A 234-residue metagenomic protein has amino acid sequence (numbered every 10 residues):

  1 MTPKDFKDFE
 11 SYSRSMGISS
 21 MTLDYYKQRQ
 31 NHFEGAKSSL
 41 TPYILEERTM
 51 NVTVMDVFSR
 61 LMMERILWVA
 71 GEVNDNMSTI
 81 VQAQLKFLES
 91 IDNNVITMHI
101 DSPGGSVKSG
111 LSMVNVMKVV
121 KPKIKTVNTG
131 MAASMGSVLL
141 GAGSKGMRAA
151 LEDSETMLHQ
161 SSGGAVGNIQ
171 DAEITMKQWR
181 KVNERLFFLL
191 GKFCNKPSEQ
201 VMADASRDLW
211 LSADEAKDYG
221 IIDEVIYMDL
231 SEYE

Functional and structural regions predicted by a protein language model:
M1-E234: Terminal-region recognition feature
